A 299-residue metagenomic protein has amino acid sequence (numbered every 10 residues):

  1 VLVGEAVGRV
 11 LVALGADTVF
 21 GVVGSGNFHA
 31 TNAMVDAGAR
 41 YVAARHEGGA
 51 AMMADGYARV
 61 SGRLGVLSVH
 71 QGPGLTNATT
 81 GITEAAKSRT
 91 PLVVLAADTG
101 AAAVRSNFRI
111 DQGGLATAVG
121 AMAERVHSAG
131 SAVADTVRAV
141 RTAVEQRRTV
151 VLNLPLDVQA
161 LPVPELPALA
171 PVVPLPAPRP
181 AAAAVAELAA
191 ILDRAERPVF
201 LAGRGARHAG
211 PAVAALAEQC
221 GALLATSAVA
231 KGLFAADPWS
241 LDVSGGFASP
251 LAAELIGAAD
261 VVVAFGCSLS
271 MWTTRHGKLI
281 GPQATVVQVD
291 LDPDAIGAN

Functional and structural regions predicted by a protein language model:
V1-N299: N-terminal alpha/beta PP-like core and its mobile active-site loop of ThDP/TPP-dependent enzymes
